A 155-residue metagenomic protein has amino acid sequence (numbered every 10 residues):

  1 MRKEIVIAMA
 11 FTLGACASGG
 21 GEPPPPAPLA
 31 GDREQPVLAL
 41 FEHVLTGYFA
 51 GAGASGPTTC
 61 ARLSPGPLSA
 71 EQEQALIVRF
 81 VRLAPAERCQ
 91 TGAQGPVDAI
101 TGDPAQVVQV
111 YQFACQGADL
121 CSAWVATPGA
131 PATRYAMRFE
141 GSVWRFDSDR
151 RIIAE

Functional and structural regions predicted by a protein language model:
R2-A8: Sec-dependent signal peptide recognition, specifically the positively charged N-region followed immediately by
M9, R82, A136-F139: Intrinsically disordered, low-complexity regions enriched in Ser/Pro/Gly/Gln/His and often acidic
T12-A15: C-terminal motif of bacterial Sec signal peptides marking the signal peptidase cleavage site
A17-L120, W124-P131, R151-E155: Flexible low-complexity loop/turn motifs enriched in small/helix-breaking residues
A132-A154: Short beta-strand edge/turn micro-motifs at domain boundaries
